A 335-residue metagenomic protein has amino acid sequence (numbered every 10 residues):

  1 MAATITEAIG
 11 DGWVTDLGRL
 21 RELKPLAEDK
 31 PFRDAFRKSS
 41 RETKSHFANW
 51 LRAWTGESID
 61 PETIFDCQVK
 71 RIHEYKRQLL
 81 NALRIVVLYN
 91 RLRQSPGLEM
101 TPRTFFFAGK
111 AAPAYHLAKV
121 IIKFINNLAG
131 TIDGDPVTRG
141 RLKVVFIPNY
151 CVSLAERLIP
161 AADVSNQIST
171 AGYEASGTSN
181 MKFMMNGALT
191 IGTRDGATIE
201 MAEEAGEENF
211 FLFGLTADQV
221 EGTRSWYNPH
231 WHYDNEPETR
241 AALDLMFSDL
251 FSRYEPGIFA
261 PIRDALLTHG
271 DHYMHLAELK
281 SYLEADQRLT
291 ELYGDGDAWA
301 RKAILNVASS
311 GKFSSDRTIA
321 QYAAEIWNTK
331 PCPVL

Functional and structural regions predicted by a protein language model:
M1-L26, K30, P160-A161, I168-K312 (+2 more regions): Catalytic binding pocket for nucleotide-activated donors in carbohydrate/polymer assembly enzymes
T15-P25, A35-S39, N49-C67, M100-T104 (+5 more regions): Short coil/turn segments at secondary-structure boundaries
R19-R21, R33, R37, R41 (+16 more regions): Arginine residue identity/basic-tract feature
P31, A35, S39, D60 (+11 more regions): Conserved aromatic-histidine-acidic binding/catalytic patches
R41-A155, N328: Long, K/E/R/D-enriched contiguous segments that form extended
R103-F105, V164, T190: Hydrophobic beta-strand segments of well-ordered beta-sheets in folded domains
F106-G109, D163, A217-D218: C-terminal, helix-dominated tail/subdomain
K119, N127-G140, P148-S169, M185-N186 (+3 more regions): Carbohydrate-active enzymes and regulators
